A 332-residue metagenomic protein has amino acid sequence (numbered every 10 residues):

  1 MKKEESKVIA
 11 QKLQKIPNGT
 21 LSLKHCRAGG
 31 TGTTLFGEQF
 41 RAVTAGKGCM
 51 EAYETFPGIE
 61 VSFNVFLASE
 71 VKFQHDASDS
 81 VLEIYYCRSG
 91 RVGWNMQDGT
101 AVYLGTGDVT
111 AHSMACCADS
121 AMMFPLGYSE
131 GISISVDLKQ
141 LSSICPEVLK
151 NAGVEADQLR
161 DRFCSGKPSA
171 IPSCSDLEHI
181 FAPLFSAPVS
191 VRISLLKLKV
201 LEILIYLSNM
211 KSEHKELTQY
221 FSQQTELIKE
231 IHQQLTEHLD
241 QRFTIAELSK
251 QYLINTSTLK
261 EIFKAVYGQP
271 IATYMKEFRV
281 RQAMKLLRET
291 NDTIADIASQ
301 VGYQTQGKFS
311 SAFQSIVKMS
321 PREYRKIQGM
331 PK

Functional and structural regions predicted by a protein language model:
M1, S310-K332: …primarily DNA-binding HTH/wHTH and HhH modules…
M1-S78: N-terminal low-complexity or simple alpha-helical regulatory segments that function as activation/interaction modules
V65-F66, S78-G93, I134-V136: Short, conserved beta-strand element in jelly-roll/cupin
W94-Q223, I228, I245, K250-T256 (+4 more regions): Alpha-helical bundle regulatory/interaction domains
K229-E237, R242, A246-E247, A265-Q306 (+1 more regions): Terminal helix-turn-helix DNA-binding modules in bacterial transcription factors
L259, F263, K308-F309, F313: Short hydrophobic/aromatic patch on the recognition helix
